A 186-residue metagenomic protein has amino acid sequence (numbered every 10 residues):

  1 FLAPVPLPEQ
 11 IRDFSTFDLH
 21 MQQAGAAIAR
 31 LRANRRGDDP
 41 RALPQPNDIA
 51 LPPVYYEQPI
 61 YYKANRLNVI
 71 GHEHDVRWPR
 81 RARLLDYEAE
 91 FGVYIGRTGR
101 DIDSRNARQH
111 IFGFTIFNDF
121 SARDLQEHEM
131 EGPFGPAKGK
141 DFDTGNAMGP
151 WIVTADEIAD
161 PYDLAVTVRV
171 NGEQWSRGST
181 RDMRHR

Functional and structural regions predicted by a protein language model:
F1-V170, Q174: Active-site microenvironments in enzyme catalytic cores
P150, Q174-R186: Glycine-rich active-site loops that engage anionic ligands at enzyme catalytic sites
